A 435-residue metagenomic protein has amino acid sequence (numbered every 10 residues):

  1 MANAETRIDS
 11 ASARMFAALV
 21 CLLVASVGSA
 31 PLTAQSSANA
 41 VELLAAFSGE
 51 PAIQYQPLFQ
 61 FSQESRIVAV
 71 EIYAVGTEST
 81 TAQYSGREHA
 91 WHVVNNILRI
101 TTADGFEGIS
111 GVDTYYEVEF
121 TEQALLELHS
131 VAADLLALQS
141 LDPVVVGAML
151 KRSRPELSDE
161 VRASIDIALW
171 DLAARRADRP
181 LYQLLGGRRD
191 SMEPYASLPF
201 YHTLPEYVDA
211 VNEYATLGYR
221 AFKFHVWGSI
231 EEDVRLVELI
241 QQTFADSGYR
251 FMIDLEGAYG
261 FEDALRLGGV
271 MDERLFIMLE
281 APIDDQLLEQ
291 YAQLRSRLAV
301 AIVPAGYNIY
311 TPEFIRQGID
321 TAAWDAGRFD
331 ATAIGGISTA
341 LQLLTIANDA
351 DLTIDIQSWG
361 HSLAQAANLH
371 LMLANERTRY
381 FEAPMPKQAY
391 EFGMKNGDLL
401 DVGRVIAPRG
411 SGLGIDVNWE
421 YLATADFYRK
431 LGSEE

Functional and structural regions predicted by a protein language model:
M1-S12: N-terminal secretory signal peptides that target proteins for export/translocation
F16-G28: Bacterial N-terminal signal peptides
S29-A45: Signal peptide processing junction and immediate N-terminal pro/mature segment of secreted/exported proteins
I53-D104, I109-E117, P386-F392: Structured beta-strand/loop patches that form or line metal/cofactor-binding pockets in enzymes
F59, E64, A69, T101-R176: Metal- or metallocofactor-binding catalytic centers and their adjacent structured scaffolds across diverse enzyme
G105, I165, D178, D254 (+5 more regions): Conserved, mostly hydrophobic/aromatic
D190-L298: Metal-dependent enolase-superfamily TIM-barrel catalytic cores that perform enediolate-based chemistry
L275, Q286-R404, P408: Shared catalytic-loop signature of beta/alpha-barrel
